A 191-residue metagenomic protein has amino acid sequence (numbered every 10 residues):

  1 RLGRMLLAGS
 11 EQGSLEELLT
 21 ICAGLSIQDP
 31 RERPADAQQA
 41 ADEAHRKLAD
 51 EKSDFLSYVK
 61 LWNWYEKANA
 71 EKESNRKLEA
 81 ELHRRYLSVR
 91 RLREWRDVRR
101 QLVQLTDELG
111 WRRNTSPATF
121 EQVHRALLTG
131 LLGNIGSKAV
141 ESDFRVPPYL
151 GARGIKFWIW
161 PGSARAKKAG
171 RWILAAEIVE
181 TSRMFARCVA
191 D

Functional and structural regions predicted by a protein language model:
R1-D191: Second RecA-like catalytic domain
